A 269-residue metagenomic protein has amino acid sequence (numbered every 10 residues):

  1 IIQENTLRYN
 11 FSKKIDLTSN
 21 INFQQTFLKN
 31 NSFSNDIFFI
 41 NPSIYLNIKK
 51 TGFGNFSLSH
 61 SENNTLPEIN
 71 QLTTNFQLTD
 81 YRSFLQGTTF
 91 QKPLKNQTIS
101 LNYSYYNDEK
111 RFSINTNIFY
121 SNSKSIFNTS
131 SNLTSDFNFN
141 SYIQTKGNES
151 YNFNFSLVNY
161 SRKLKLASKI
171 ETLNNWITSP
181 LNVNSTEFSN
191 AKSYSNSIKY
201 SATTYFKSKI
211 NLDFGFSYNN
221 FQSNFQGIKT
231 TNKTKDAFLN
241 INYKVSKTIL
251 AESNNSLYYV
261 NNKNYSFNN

Functional and structural regions predicted by a protein language model:
I1-N269: Exposed, low-structure sequence patches enriched in small/polar residues
